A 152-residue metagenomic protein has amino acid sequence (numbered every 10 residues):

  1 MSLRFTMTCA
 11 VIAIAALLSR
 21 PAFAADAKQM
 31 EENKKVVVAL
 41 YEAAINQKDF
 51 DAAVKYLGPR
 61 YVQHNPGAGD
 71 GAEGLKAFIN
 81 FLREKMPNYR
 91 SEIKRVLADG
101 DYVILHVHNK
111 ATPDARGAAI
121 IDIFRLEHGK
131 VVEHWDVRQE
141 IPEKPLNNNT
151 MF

Functional and structural regions predicted by a protein language model:
M1-F5: Positively charged n-region of N-terminal signal peptides that target proteins for export
T6-C9, F81: Short helix-onset patch at the extreme N-terminus, typifying the N->h transition of secretory signal peptides
T8-S19: Bacterial N-terminal signal peptides
L17-F152: C-terminal and inter-domain tail/linker signature
